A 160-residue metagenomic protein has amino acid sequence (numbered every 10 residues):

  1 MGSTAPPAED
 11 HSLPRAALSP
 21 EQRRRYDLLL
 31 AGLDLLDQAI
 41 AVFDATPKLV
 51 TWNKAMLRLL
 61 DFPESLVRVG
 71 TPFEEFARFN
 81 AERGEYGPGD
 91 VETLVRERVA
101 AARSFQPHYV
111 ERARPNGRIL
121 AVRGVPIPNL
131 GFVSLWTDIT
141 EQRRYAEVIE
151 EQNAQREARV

Functional and structural regions predicted by a protein language model:
G2-P20, P126-R159: Sensory coupling linkers of modular signal transduction proteins
P7, A81-E141: PAS-family sensory/regulatory modules and their coupling/dimerization elements
D10-R25, E74-N80: Short N-terminal secondary-structure initiator segments
L18-D27, D61-P63, P128: Short N-terminal helix-initiation segments at or just after the protein's N-terminus
R24-A45, A154-V160: PAS/LOV and related PAS-like sensory modules
L29, N53, Y109: Generic structural marker for isolated residues within well-ordered, non-membrane alpha-helices of soluble domains
Q38-R103: PAS-family sensory domains
